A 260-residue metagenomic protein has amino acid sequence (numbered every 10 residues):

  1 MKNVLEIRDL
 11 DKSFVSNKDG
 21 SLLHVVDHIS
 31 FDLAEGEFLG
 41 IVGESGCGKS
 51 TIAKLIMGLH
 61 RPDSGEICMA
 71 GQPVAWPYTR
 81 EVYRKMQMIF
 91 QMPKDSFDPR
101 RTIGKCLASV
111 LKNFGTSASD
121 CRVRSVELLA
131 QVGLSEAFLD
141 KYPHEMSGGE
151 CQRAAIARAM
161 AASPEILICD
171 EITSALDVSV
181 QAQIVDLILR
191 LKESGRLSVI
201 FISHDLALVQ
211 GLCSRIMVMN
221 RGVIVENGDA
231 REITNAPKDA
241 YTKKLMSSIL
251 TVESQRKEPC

Functional and structural regions predicted by a protein language model:
G20, P73-Q87, K105, N113 (+1 more regions): ABC ATPase NBD coupling module
M57: Helix-to-loop junction immediately C-terminal to a conserved catalytic motif
S119-A137, M246-S247: Conserved ABC ATPase "signature" region
Y142-M146, E150: Conserved ABC ATPase signature
A161-E165: A short, proline-enriched helix->beta-strand linker immediately N-terminal to the Walker B motif in ABC-type P-loop
N227-G228: ABC ATPase "signature
